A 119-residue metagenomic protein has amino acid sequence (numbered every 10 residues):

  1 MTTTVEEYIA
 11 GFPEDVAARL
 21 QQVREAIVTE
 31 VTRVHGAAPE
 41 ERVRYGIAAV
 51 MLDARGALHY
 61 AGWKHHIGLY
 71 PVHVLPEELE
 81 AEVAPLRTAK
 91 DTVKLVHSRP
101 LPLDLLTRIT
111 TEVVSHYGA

Functional and structural regions predicted by a protein language model:
M1-A119: Charge-dense, helix-prone N-terminal extensions
